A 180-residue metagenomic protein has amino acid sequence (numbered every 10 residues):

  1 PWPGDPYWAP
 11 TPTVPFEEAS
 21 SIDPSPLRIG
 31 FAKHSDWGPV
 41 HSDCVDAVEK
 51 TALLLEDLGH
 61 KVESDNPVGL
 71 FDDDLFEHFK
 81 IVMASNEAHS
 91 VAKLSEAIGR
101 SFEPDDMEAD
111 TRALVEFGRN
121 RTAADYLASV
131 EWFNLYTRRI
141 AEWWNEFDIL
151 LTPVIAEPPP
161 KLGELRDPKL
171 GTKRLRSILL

Functional and structural regions predicted by a protein language model:
P1-T51: A short helix-breaking turn/cap at a secondary-structure junction
E17, V40-V68, V91-F102, Y126-F147: Acyltransferase
S21-K33, I81-A141, V154-E157, L162-L165 (+1 more regions): Short helix-loop capping/hinge segments that flank enzyme active sites or metal/cofactor-binding pockets
V40-H41, D74, P160-G163: Short glycine-/acidic-enriched loop or helix-start segments at secondary-structure transitions that form or flank
C44-D46, E164-D167: Short, glycine/charged-enriched secondary-structure capping and boundary segments
H60-F79, A113-V115: Short connector loops at secondary-structure junctions
G171-L180: A short acidic, glycine-rich active-site loop that binds or catalyzes chemistry on phosphate/adenosine moieties
